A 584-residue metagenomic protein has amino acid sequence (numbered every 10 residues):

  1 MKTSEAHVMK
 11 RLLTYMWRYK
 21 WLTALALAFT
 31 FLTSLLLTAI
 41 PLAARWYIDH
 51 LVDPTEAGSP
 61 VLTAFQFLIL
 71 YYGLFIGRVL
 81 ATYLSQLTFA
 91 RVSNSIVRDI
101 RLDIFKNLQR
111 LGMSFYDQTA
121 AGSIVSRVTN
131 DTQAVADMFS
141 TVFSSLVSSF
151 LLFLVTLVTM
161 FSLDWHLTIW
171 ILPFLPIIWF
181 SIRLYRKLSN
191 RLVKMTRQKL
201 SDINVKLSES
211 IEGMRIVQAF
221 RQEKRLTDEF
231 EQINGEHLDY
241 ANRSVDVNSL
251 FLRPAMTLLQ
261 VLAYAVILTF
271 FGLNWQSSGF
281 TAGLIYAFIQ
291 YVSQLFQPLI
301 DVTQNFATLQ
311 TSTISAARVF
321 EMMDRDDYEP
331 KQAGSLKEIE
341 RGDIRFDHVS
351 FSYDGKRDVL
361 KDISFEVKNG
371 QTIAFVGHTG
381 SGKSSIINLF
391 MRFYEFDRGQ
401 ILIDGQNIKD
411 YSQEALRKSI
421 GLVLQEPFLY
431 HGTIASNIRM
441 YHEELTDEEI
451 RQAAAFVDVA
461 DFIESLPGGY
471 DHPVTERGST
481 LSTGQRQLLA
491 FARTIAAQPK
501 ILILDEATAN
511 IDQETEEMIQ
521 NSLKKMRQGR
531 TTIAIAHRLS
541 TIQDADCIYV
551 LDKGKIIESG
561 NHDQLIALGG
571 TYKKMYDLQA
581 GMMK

Functional and structural regions predicted by a protein language model:
M1-L37, V52-F67, S85-F89, S93 (+7 more regions): Membrane-integrated ABC transporters
K2-E5, A28-F29, L36-D49, L74-A121 (+10 more regions): Juxtamembrane helix-loop junctions of ABC transporter transmembrane domains
R18-W21, M113-S114, N130-F139, F143 (+5 more regions): An intracellular "coupling" helix at the cytosolic face of ABC transporter transmembrane type-1 domains
W21-L42, Y71, T88-A90, A136-S149 (+3 more regions): Alpha-helical segments in transporter systems
T23-A81, F161-H166, S278-A282: Transmembrane helix-loop-helix hairpins at lipid-water interfaces of multipass membrane proteins, especially the type-1
P54-T55, T159-P173, V247-A317, M322-M323: Helix-loop-helix
P60, A265, K331, K337-K584: ABC-type nucleotide-binding domain
L74-S93, S140, S144-L151, W170-T196 (+5 more regions): Alpha-helical transmembrane segments of multi-pass membrane proteins
